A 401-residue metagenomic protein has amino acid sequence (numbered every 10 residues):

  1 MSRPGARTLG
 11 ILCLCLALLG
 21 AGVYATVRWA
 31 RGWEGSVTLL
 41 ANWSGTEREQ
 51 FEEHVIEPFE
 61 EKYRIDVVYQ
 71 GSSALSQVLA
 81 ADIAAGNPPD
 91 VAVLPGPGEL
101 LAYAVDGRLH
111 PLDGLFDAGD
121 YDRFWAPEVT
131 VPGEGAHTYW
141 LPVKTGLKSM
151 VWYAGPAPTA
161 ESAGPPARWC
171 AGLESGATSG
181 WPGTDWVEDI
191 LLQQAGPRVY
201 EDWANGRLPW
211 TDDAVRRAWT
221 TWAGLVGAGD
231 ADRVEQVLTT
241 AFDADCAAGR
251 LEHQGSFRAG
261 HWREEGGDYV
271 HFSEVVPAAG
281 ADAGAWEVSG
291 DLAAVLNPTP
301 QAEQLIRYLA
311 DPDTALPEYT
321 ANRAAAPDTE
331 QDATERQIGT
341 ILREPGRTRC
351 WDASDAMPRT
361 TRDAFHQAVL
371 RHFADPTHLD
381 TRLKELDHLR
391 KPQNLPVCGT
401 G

Functional and structural regions predicted by a protein language model:
M1-E99, L389-G401: Conserved N-terminal structural module of periplasmic/extracytoplasmic solute-binding proteins
S76-P88, D106, A157, P165 (+4 more regions): Short helices/loops that flank or line small-molecule/ion binding pockets
P97-S149: Hinge/lid segment of periplasmic solute-binding proteins
Y139-V143, S162-L208: Extracytoplasmic/periplasmic solute-binding protein
G180, E201-T239: Glycine-centered hinge/linker elements that transmit conformational signals in sensory and ligand-binding systems
T221, V226-Q301: Extracytoplasmic/periplasmic substrate-binding proteins
W286-T360: Mature extracytoplasmic/periplasmic domains
R343-G401: Conserved C-terminal helix/tail region of periplasmic/extracytoplasmic solute-binding proteins
